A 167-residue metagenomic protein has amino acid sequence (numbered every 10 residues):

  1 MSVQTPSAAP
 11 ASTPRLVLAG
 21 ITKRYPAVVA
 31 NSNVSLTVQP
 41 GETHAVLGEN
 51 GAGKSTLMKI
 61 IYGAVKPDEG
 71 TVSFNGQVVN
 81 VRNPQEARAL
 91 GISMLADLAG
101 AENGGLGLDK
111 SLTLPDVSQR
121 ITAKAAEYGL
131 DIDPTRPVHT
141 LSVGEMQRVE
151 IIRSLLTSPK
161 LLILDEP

Functional and structural regions predicted by a protein language model:
S2-P167: Glycine-rich phosphate-binding loops of nucleotide-dependent enzymes
